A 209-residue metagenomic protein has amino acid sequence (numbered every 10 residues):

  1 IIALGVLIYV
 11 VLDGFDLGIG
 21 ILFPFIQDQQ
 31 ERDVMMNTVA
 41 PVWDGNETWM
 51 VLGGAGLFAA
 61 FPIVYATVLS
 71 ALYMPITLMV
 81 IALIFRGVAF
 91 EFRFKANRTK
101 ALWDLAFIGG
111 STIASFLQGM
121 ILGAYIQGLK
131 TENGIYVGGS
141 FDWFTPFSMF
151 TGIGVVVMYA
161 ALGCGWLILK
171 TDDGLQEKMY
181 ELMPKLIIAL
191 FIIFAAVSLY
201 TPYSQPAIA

Functional and structural regions predicted by a protein language model:
I1-G45, V51-G54: N-terminal signal-anchor module of multipass membrane proteins
I1-L4, L52-V64, I193-Y203: Membrane-embedded alpha-helical segments in integral membrane proteins
I1-Y9, T67-I81, I108-T112, D142-V157: Alpha-helical transmembrane segments
L12-I21, L78-E91, V157-L167: Membrane-water interface of transmembrane alpha-helices
Q30-D33, N37, I63-S70, K100 (+3 more regions): Membrane-helix interfacial "entry" motifs
V42-S111, E132, A207-I208: Membrane-interface helix-loop-helix modules in multi-pass inner-membrane proteins
F92-A209: Long, contiguous internal "core" modules enriched in hydrophobic/ aromatic residues
